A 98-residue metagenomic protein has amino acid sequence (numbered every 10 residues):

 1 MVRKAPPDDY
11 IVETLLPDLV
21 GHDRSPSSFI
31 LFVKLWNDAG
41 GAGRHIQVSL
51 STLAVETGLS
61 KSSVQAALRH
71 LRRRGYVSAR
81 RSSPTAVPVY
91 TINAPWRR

Functional and structural regions predicted by a protein language model:
M1-V55, H70, T85-A86, R97: Short recognition helix of helix-turn-helix/winged-helix DNA-binding domains
S60, Q65-R98: Winged-helix/helix-turn-helix nucleic-acid-interaction surface
